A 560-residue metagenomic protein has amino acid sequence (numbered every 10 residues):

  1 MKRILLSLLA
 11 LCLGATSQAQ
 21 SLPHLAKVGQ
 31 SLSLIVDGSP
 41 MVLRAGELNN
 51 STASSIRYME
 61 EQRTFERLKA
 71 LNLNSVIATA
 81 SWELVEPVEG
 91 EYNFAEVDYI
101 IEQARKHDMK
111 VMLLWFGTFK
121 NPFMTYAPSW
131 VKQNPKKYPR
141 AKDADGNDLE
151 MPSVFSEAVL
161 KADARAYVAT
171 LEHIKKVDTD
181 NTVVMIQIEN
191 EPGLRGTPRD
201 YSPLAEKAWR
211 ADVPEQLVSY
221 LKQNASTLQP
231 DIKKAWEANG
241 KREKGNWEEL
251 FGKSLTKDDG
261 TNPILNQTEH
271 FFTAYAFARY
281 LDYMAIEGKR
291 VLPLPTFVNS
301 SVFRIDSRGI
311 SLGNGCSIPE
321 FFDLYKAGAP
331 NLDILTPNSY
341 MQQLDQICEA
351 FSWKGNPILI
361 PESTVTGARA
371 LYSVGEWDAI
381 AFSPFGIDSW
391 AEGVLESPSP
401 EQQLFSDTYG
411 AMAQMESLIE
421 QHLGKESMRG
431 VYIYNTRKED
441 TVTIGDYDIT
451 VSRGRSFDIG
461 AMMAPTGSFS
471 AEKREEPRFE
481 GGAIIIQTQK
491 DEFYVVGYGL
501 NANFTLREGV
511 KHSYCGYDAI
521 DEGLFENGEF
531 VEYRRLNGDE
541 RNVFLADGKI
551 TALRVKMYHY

Functional and structural regions predicted by a protein language model:
I4-L13: Sec-dependent N-terminal signal peptides
A19-N74: N-terminal carbohydrate-binding accessory modules
S51-A70, G313-G328, L344-I347, A370: Short, acidic/polar
E60-K136, A274-V291, G355-N356: Aromatic-lined substrate-binding rim segments of carbohydrate-active enzymes
P139-F322: Polysaccharide-binding and catalytic clefts of secreted carbohydrate-active enzymes
L281-L294, E320-H422: Catalytic-core region of carbohydrate-active enzymes that cleave or remodel glycosidic bonds
Y372-T505: Aromatic- and carboxylate-lined catalytic core of secreted/periplasmic carbohydrate-active enzymes
A464-I484, K490-Y560: C-terminal beta-sandwich/jelly-roll accessory domains of carbohydrate-active enzymes
